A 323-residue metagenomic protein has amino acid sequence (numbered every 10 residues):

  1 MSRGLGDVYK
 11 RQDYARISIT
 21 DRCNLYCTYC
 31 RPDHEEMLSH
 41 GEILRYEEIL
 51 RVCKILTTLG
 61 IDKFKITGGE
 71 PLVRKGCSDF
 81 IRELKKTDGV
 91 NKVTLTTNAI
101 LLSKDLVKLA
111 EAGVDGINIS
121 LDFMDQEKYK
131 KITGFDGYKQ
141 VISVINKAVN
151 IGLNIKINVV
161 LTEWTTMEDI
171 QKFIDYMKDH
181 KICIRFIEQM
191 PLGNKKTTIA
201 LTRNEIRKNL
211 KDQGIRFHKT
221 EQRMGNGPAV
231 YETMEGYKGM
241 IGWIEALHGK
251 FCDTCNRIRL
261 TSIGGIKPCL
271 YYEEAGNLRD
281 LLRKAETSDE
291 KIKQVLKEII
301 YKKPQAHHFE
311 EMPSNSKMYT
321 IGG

Functional and structural regions predicted by a protein language model:
M1-Y9: Single conserved hydrophobic/aromatic residue that forms the stacking wall/gate of nucleotide- or nucleobase-binding
K10-Y46: Canonical Radical SAM [4Fe-4S] cluster-binding loop centered on the CxxxCxxC motif and its immediate flanking residues
I19, I184, G264: Residue-level signature of catalytic and energy-coupling elements of molecular machines, predominantly ATP/GTP-dependent
E35-S39, D125-I132, L192-T197, N277-R279: A short acidic, helix-capping loop that chelates divalent metal ions and anchors anionic groups
I43-I66, E70-I187: Radical SAM/AdoMet-radical enzyme domain recognition
E70, I300-G323: Short flanking/linker segments adjacent to small metal-binding domains or redox-active Cys/His motifs
F173-L201, N209-L210: Aromatic-anchored, glycine/proline-accented short structural segments that stabilize local strand-turns or short
G193-H308: Accessory C-terminal segments flanking Radical SAM cores
